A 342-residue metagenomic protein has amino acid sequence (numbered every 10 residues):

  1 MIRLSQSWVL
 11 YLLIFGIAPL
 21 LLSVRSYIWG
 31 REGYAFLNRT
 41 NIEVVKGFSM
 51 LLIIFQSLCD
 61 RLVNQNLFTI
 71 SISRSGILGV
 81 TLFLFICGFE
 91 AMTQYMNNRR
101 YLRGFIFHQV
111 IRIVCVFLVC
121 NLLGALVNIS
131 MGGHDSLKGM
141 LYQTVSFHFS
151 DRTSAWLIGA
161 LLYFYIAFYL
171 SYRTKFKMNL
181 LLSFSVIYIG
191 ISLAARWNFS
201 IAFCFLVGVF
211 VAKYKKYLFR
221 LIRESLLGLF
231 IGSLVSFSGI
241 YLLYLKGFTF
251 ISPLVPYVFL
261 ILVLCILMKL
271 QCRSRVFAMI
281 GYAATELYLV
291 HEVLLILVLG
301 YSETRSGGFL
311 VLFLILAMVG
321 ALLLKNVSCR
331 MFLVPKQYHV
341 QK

Functional and structural regions predicted by a protein language model:
M1-I189, M279, A283, S302-K342: Membrane-cytosol interface segments of multi-pass membrane proteins, especially ER/Golgi lipid-handling enzymes
S5-L13, E32-Y34, I187-F313: Alpha-helical transmembrane segments and terminal signal-anchor/GPI-anchor hydrophobic tails, characterized by long
